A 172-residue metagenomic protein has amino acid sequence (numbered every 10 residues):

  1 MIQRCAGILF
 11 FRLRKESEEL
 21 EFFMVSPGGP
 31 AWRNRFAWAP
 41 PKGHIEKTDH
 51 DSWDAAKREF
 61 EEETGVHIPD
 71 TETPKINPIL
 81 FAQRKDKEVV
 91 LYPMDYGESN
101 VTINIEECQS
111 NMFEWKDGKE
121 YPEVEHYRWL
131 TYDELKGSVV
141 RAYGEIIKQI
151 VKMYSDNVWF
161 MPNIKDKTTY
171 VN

Functional and structural regions predicted by a protein language model:
M1-F23: Conserved N-terminal beta-strand and adjoining loop/helix that marks the start of the Nudix/MutT-like hydrolase domain
Q3-G7, K85-L91, V124: Short hydrophobic/aromatic beta-strand or adjacent loop that forms the aromatic wall/cage of a ligand/substrate-binding
F10-R12, M24-S26, L91-D95, R128-T131: Short, well-ordered beta-strand micro-motif
E18-H67: Conserved Nudix-box catalytic region and its N-terminal flanking loop in Nudix hydrolases and closely related
A31, P78-T102: Acidic pyrophosphate-coordinating catalytic loop
A31-A37, V89, V101-N172: Nudix hydrolase/Nudix homology domain
I45, I68, Y96, Y132-L135: Hydrophobic pocket-lining residues within nucleotide cofactor-binding pockets
H67-I79: A short coil-to-beta-strand element that immediately follows conserved catalytic motifs
